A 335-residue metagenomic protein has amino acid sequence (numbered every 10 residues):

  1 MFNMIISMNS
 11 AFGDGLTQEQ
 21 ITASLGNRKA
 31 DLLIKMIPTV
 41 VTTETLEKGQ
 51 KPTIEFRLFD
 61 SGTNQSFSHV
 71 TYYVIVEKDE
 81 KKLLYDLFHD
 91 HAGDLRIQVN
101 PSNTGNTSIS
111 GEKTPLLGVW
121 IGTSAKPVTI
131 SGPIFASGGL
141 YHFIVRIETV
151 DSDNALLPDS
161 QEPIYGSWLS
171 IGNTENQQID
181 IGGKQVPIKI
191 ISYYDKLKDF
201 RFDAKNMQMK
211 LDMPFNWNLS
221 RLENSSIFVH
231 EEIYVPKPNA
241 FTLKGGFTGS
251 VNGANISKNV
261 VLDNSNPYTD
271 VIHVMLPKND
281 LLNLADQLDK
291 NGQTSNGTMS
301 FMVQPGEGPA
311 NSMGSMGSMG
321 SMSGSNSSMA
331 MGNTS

Functional and structural regions predicted by a protein language model:
M1-G15, F56, G249, P309-S335: Secretory targeting signatures
S10-H69: Beta-strand-rich domain onsets/edges
G15-L16, D151-V186: Short beta-strand elements
Q50-I54, M207-M209, I227-E231: Structural beta-strand segments of beta-rich domains
T53-S61, D212-P214, E232-P238: Short edge beta-strand/loop segments characteristic of extracellular beta-sandwich folds
L58-D90, G245: Short flexible loop/turn segments that cap and initiate beta-strands
K82-G118, N255-S265: Solvent-exposed serine/threonine-rich low-complexity stretches and specific carbohydrate-binding patches
R221-L243: Surface-exposed beta-strand/loop patches in extracellular or lumenal glycoproteins
